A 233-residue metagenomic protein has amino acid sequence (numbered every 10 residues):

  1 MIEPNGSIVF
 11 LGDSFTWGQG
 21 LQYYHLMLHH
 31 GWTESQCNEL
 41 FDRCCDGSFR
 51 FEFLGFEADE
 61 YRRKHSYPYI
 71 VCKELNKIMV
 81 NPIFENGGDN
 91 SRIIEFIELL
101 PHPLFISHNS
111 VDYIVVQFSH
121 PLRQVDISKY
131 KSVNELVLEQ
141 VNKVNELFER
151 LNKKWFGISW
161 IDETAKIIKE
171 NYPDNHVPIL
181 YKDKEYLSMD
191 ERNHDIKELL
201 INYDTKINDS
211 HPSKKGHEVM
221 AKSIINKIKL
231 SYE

Functional and structural regions predicted by a protein language model:
M1-E85, S91, V219: Serine-esterase "nucleophile elbow" of acetyl-processing enzymes
Y23, I94-E95, E170: Surface-exposed beta-strand edges and their flanking turn/coil or helix-capping segments
N86-L100: Structural motif
E98-E233: Alpha-helical cap/lid subdomain in secreted, periplasmic, or secretory-pathway luminal O-acyl-processing enzymes
